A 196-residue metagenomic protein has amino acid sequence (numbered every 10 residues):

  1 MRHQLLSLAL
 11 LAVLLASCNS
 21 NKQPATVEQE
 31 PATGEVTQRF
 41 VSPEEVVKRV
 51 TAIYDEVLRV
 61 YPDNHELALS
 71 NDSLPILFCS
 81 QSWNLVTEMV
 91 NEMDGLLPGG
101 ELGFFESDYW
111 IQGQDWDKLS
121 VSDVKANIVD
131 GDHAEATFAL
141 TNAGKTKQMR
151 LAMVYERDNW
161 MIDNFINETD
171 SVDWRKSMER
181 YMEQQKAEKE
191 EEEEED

Functional and structural regions predicted by a protein language model:
M1-L6: Bacterial N-terminal signal peptides that target proteins for export
L14-S17: C-terminal motif of bacterial Sec signal peptides marking the signal peptidase cleavage site
N19-K22: Bacterial signal peptide processing site
E35-V41, S73, E168: Second-shell loop/turn segments in exported
V41-P62: Short, aromatic-enriched amphipathic alpha-helices that serve as compact interaction elements
V57-S80: A structured, charge-rich N-terminal accessory region that forms the first stable segment of a protein and links
C79-K145: Surface-exposed, charged secondary-structure patches
V129-H133, T137-M149, E156, D163-D196: Low-complexity, intrinsically disordered terminal/linker segments enriched in charged and Gly/Pro repeats
